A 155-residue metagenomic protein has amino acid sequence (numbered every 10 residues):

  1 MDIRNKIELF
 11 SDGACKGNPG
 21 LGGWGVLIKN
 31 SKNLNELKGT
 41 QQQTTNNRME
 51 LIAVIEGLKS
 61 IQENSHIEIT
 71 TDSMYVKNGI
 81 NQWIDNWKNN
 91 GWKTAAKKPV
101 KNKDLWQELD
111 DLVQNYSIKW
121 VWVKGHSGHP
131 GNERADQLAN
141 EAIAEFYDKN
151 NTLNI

Functional and structural regions predicted by a protein language model:
M1-I52, E56-H66, Q137-D148, T152-I155: RNase H-like nuclease fold core
L9-L21, I55-R134, L138, I143: RNase H catalytic domain
